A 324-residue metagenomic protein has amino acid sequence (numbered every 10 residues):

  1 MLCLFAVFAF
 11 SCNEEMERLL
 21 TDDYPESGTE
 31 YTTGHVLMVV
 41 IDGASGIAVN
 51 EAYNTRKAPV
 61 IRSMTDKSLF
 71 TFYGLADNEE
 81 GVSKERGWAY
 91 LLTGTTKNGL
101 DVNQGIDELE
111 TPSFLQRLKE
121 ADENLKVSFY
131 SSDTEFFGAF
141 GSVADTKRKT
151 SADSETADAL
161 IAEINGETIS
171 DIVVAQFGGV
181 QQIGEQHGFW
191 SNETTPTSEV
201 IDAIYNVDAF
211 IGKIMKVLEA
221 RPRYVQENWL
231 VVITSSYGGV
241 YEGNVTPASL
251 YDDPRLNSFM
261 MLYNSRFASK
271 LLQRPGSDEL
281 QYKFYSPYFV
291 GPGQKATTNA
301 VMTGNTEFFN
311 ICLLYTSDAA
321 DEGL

Functional and structural regions predicted by a protein language model:
V7-L37: Bacterial Sec-dependent N-terminal signal peptides
M38, V60, N206-A248, C312: Metal-dependent active-site segment of extracytoplasmic phospho-/sulfohydrolases and closely related
V49-R86: Short, structured active-site-proximal loop/turn typified by the sulfatase FGly-forming signature C/S-X-P-X-R
N98-T156: Catalytic-site neighborhoods of secreted/periplasmic enzymes that process anionic sulfate/phosphate groups
F137-T146, L160, N165-A209, K213: Active-site His/acidic residue clusters
F189-T197, L271-A300: Surface-exposed intrinsically disordered loops and tails
T234-L271, P275-L280: Histidine-centered active-site microenvironments of extracellular/periplasmic hydrolases and transferases
Y315-L324: Single conserved hydrophobic/aromatic residue that forms the stacking wall/gate of nucleotide- or nucleobase-binding
